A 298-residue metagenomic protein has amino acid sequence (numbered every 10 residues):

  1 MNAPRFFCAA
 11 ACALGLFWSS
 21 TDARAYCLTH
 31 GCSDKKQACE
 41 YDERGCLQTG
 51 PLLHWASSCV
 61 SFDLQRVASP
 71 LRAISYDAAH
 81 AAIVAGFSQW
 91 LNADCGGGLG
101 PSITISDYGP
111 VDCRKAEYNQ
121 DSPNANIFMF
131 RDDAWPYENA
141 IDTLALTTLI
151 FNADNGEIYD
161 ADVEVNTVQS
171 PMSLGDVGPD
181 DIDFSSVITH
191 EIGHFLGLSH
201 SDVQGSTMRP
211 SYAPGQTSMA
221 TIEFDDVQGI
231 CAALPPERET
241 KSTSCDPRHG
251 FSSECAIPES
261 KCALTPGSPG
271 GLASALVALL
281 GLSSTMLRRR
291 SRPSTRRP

Functional and structural regions predicted by a protein language model:
C8-F17, V277-S284: Bacterial N-terminal signal peptides
S20-S75, P136-E157, E239-K241, H249-S252: Disordered inhibitory propeptide/activation segment of secreted metzincin zinc metalloprotease zymogens, centered on
H30-C32, D42, A79-T189: Metzincin-family zinc-dependent endopeptidase catalytic domain
C95, I192-T207: Catalytic Zn2+-binding segment of zinc metalloproteases
S211-E239: Post-HExxH zinc-binding segment in Zn-dependent metallohydrolases
C231-T265: C-terminal low-complexity, Ser/Thr- and acidic/Pro-rich disordered "stalk" regions positioned immediately N-terminal
G271-R292: A cross-kingdom C-terminal cell-surface attachment/processing module
R292-P298: Cytoplasmic C-terminal tails of single-pass
